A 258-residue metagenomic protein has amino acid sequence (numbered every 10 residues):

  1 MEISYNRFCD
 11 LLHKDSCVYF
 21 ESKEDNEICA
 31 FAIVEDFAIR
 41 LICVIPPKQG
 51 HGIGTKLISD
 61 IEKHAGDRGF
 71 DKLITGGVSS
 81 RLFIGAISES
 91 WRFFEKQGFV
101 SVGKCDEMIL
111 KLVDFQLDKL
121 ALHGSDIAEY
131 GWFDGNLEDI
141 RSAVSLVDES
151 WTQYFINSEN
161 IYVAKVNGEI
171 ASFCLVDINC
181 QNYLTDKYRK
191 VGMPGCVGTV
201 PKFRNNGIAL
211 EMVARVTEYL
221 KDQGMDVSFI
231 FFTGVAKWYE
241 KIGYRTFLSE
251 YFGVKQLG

Functional and structural regions predicted by a protein language model:
M1-K23, E27-I28, C105-E107, D118-W151: Short amphipathic alpha-helix that is part of the acyltransferase structural core
R7-Y19, E24, C29-I42, S145-T199: A conserved beta-strand-loop-helix scaffold within acyl/acetyltransferase catalytic domains
C29-A30, G103-D106, A171-S172, L248: A structural microfeature
I39-G50, V78-S79, C196-R204, G234: A short, internal acetyl-CoA/4′-phosphopantetheine-binding micro-motif in the GNAT/acyltransferase core
G50-A65, C196-T199, N205-E218, D222 (+2 more regions): Conserved acetyl-CoA-binding loop-helix of GNAT-fold acetyltransferases
S59-D126, G253-K255: Acyl-donor-binding surface of acyltransferase catalytic domains
G224-G258: Short hairpin/turn module used for nucleic-acid contact or packing/dimerization
